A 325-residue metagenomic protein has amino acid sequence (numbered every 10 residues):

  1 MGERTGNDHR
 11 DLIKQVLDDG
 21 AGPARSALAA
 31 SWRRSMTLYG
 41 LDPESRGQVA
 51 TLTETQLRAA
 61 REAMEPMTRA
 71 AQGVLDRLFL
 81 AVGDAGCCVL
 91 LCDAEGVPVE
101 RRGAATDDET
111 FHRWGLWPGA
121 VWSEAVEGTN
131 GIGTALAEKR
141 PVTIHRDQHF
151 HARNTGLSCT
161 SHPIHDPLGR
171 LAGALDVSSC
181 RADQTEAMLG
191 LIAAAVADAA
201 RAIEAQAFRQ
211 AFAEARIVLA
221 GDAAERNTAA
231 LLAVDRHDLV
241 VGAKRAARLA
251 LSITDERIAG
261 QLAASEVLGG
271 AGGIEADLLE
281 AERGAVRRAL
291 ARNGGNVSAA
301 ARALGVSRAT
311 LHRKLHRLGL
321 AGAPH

Functional and structural regions predicted by a protein language model:
M1-H151, G156-S158, H165-L168, A172-A174 (+3 more regions): Intrinsically disordered, low-complexity terminal regulatory regions
D108, V241-S252: PAS-family sensory domains
S123, E127-G128, Q261-A271: Short, contiguous hydrophobic alpha-helices characteristic of membrane insertion segments
L136-R146, R248-S252, E256-L262, V267: GAF sensory domains
A205-F212, E256, L320, P324: Charged, solvent-exposed alpha-helical segments that act as regulatory interaction surfaces
L232-R245, A281, A285, S298: Non-catalytic accessory segments flanking P-loop/AAA+ NTPase cores
L268-A281: Short, Lys/Arg-enriched anionic-surface-contact patches
L279-H325: Bacterial C-terminal helix-turn-helix
